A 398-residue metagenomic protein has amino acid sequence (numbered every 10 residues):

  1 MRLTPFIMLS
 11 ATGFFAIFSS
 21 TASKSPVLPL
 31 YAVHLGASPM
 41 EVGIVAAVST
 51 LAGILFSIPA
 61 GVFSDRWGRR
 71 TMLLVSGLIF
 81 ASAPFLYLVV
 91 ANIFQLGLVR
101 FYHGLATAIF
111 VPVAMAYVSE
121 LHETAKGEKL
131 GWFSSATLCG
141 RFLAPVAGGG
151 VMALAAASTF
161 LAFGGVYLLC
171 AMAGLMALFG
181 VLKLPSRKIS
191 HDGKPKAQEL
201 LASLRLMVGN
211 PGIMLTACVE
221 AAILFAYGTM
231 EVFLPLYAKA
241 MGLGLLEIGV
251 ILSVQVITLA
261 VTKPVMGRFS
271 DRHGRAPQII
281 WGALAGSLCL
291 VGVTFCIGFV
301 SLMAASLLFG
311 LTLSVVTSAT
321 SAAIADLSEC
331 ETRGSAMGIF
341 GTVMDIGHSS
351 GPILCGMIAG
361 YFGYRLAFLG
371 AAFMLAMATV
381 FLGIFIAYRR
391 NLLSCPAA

Functional and structural regions predicted by a protein language model:
M1-L3, P185-T216, A398: Juxtamembrane intracellular "pre-TM" segments in multi-pass secondary transporters
R2-T50, M214-L215, V219, L224-M241: Helix-loop boundary and gating motifs at the non-cytosolic
G36, G68, V89-Q95, E123 (+2 more regions): Helix-breaking motifs and short loop linkers at transmembrane-helix boundaries and internal kinks in secondary membrane
A47-A60, S253-P264: Central cavity-lining transmembrane alpha-helices of secondary-active solute carriers, predominantly the Major
T71-L86, P277-G292: Structural signature of the two symmetry-related core transmembrane helices
V99-L138, A322-A323: Cytoplasmic helix-loop-helix junction between adjacent transmembrane helices in 12-TM secondary transporters
F133-L182, Y364-R365: Helix-loop-helix hairpin linking two adjacent transmembrane segments in secondary transporters
A171-H191, A378-I386: C-terminal membrane-cytosol helix-exit motif in multi-pass small-molecule transporters
